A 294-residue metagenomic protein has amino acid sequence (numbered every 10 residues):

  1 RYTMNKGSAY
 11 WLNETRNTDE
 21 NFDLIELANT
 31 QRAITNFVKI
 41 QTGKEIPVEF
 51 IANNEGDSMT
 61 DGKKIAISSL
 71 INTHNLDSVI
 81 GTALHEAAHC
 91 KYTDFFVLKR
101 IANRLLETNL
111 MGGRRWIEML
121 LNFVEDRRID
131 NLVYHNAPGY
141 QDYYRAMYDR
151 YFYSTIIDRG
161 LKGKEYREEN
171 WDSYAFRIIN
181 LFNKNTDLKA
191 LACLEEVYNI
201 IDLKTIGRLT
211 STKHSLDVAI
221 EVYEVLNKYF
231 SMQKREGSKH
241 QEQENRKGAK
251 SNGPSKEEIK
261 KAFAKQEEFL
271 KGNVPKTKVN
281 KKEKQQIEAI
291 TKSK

Functional and structural regions predicted by a protein language model:
Y2-K294: Short, functionally important secondary-structure microenvironments
